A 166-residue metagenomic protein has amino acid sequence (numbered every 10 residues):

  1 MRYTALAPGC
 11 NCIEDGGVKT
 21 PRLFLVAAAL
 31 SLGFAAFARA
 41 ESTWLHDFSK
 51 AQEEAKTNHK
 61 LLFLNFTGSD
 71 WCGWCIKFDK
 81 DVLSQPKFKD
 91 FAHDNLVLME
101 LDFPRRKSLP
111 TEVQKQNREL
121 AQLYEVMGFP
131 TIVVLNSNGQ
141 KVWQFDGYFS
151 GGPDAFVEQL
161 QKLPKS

Functional and structural regions predicted by a protein language model:
A5, C12, G16-V26: Bacterial N-terminal signal peptides that target proteins for export
V26-A35: Bacterial N-terminal signal peptides
A38-S42: Boundary at the C-terminal end of the N-terminal hydrophobic targeting segment
W44-L45, F88-K115: Thiol-based oxidoreductase modules, predominantly thioredoxin-like and allied folds used for disulfide exchange
W44-L62, A92: A short beta-strand-turn-helix
N58-C72: Short active-site neighborhood of thiol/selenol oxidoreductases, capturing the structured segment around
W74-F91: Typically the conserved alpha-helix immediately C-terminal to a functionally engaged Cys/Sec in thioredoxin-like
D81, E119, L123, M127-S166: Non-catalytic, surface beta->alpha helical segment in thiol-disulfide oxidoreductase systems
